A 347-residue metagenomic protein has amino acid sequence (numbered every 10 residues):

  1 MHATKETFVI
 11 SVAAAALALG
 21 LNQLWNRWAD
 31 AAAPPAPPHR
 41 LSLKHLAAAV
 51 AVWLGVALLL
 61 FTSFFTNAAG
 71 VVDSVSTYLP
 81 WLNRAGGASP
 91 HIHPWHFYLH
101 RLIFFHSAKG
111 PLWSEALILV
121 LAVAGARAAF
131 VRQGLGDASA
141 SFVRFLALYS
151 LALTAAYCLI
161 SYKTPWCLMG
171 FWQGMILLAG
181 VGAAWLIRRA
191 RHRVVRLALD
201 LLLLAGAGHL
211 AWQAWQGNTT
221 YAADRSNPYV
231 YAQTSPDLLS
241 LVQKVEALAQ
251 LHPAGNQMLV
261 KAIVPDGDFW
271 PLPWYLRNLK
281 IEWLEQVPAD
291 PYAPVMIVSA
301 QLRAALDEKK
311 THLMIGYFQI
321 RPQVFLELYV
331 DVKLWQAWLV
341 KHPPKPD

Functional and structural regions predicted by a protein language model:
H2-V143, S150-S161, H192-K244, Q319-D347: Transmembrane-lumen/periplasm boundary regions of multi-pass, lipid-linked membrane glycan transferases
I10, A116, R144, L148-A156 (+1 more regions): Hydrophobic/aromatic-rich transmembrane helices and adjacent perimembrane loops
S11, C167, A304-E308: Extracytoplasmic/secreted cell-surface and envelope-processing proteins
A49-V56, T62-A68, K163, A262-E282: Short, solvent-exposed linear motifs at loop/edge-of-secondary-structure regions
F104, V131, I160, M175 (+4 more regions): Hydrophobic alpha-helix feature that most strongly marks membrane-spanning transmembrane helices and their immediate
R193-V324: Catalytic lumenal/periplasmic loop and adjoining terminal transmembrane helix of membrane glycan-assembly enzymes
